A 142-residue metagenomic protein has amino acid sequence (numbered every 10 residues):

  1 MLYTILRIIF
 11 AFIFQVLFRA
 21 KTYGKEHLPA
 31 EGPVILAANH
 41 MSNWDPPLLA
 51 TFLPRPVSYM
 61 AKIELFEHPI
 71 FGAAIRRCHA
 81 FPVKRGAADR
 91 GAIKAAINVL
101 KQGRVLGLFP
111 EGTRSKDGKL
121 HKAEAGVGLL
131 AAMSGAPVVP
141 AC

Functional and structural regions predicted by a protein language model:
M1-R19: N-terminal membrane-anchoring alpha-helices
F14-C142: Soluble catalytic domains of membrane acyltransferases
